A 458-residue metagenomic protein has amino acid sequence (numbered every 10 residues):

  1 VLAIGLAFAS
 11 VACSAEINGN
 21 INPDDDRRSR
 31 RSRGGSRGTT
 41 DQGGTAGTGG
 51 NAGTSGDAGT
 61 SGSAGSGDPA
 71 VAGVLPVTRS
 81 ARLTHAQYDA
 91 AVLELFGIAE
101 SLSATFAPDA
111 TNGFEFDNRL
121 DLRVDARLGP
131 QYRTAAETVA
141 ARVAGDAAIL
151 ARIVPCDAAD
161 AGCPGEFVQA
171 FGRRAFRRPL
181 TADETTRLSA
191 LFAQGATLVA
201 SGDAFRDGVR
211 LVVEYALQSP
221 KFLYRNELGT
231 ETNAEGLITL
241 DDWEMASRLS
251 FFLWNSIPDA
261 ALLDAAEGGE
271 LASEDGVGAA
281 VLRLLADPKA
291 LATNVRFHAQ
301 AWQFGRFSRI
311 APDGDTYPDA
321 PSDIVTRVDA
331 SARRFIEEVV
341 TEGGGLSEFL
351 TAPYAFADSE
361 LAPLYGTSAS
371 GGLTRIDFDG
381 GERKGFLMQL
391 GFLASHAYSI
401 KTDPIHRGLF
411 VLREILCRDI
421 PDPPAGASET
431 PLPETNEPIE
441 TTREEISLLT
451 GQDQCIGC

Functional and structural regions predicted by a protein language model:
V1-L2: Bacterial N-terminal signal peptides that target proteins for export
G5-G73: Ser/Thr-rich, Pro/Gly/Ala-heavy low-complexity intrinsically disordered linkers and tails of secreted extracellular
L75-A104: Mature N-terminal segment immediately following signal peptide/propeptide cleavage in secreted/periplasmic
E94, S103-A107, T181-T185, L223-G229 (+5 more regions): Short, solvent-exposed loop/turn and secondary-structure capping segments
A99-E137: Active-site-surrounding "flap" and adjacent substrate/cofactor-binding loops of secreted or lumenal enzymes, prototyped
A140-L150, L223-E227, E231-S247, P258-T341: Long, ordered, helix-rich scaffold segments
A158-V212, P220: A conserved hydrophobic secondary-structure block that centers on an alpha-helix together with its immediately flanking
A175, A362, R375-C458: Sequence context surrounding c-type heme c attachment/ligation sites in exported
